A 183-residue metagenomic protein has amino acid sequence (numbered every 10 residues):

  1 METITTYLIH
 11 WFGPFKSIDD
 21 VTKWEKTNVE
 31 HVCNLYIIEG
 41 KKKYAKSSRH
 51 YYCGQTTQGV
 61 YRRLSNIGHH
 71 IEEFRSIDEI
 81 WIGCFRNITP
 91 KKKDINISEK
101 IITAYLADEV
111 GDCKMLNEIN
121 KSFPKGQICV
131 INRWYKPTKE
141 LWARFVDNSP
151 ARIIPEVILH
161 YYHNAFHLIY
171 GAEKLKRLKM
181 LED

Functional and structural regions predicted by a protein language model:
M1-H50, T56-D183: Boundary/linker segments flanking structured domains
